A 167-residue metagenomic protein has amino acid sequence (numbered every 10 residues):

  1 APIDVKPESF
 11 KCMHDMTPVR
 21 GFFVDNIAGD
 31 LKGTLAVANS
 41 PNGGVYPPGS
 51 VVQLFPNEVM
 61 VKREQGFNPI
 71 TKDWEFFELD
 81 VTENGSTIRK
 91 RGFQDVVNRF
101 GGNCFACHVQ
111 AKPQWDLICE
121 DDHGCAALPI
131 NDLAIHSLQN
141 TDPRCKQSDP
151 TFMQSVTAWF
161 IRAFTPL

Functional and structural regions predicted by a protein language model:
A1-P48: N-terminal secretory signal peptides
M13, G43-L167: Sequence context surrounding c-type heme c attachment/ligation sites in exported
